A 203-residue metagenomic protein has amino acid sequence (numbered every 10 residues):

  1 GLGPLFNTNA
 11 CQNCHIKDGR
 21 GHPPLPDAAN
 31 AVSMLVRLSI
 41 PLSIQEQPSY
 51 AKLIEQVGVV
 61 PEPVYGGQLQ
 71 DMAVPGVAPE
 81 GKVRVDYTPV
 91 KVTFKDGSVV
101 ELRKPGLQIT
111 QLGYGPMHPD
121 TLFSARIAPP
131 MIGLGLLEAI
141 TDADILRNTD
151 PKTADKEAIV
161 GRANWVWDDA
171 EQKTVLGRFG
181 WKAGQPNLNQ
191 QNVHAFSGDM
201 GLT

Functional and structural regions predicted by a protein language model:
G1-T203: Extracytoplasmic redox metalloprotein regions
